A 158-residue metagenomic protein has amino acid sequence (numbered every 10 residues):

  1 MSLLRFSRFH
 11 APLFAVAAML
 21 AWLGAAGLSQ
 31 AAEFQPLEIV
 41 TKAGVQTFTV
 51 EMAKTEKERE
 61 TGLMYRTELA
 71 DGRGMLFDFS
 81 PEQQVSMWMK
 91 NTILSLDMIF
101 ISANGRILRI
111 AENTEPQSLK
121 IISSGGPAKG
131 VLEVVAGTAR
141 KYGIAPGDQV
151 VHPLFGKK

Functional and structural regions predicted by a protein language model:
M1-R8: N-terminal secretory signal peptides that target proteins for export/translocation
R8-A11, G62: Sequence-pattern detector for short linear motifs and compositional/periodic biases rather than a specific fold
A11-A26: Bacterial N-terminal signal peptides
A31-K158: Compact, glycine-rich, soluble single-domain proteins
